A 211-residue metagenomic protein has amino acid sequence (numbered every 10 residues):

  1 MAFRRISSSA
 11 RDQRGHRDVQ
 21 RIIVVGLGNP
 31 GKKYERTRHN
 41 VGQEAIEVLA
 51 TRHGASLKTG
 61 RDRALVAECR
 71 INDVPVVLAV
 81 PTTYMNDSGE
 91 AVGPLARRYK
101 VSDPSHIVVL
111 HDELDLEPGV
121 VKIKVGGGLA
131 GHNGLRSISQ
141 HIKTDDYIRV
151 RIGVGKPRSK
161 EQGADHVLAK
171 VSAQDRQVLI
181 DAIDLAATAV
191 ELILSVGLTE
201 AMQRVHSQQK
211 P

Functional and structural regions predicted by a protein language model:
A2-G126, R136-V150, P157-Q162, A169 (+1 more regions): Nucleotide and nucleotide-moiety/phosphate-recognizing core
